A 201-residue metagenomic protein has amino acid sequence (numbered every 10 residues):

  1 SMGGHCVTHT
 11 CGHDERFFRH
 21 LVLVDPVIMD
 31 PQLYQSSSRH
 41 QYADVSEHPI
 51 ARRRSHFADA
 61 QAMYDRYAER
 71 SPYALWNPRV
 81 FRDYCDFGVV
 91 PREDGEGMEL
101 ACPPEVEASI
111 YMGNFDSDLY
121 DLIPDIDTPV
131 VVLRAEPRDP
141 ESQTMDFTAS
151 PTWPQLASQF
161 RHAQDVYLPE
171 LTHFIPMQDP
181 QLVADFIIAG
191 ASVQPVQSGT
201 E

Functional and structural regions predicted by a protein language model:
S1-S36: Conserved hydrolase catalytic core segment
M2-G4, V27-M29, V89, E136-D139 (+2 more regions): Short, solvent-exposed loop/turn segments at secondary-structure junctions
P31, S38-Y73: The alpha/beta-hydrolase serine catalytic core
Q32-S37, Q143-D146, Q178: Short aromatic-enriched loop/helix-cap "lid" or pocket-rim segments at secondary-structure transitions that line
P78-D121, P137: Hydrophobic, aromatic-rich cap/lid helix
P124-L171: Conserved loop-alpha-helix segment in the C-terminal half of the alpha/beta-hydrolase fold that carries the catalytic
S158-E201: Catalytic active-site module of serine/aspartate enzymes centered on a nucleophile-bearing elbow/loop
